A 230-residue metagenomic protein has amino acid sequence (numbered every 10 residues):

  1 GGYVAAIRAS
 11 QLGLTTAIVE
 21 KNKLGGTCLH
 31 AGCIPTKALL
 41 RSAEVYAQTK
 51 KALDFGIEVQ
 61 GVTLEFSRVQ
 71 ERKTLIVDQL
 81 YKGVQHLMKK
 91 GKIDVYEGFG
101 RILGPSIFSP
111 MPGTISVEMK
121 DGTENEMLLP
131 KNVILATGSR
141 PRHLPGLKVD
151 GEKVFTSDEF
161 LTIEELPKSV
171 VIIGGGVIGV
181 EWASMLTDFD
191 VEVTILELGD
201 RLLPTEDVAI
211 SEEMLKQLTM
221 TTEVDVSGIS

Functional and structural regions predicted by a protein language model:
G1, K21-N22, I173-G176: Glycine-rich Rossmann-fold phosphate-binding loop(s) that bind the pyrophosphate of adenine dinucleotide cofactors
Y3, V180, E212: Residues forming the Rossmann-fold NAD(P)(H) cofactor-binding site
A5-A6, A183: Short helix immediately C-terminal to the catalytic nucleophile in hydrolase catalytic domains
I7-L166, G199-L203, V208-E212, K216-S227: Glycine-rich flavin
E164-E206: Rossmann-like NAD(P)H-binding beta-loop-alpha module
E192, V226-I229: Rossmann-fold dehydrogenase core element
